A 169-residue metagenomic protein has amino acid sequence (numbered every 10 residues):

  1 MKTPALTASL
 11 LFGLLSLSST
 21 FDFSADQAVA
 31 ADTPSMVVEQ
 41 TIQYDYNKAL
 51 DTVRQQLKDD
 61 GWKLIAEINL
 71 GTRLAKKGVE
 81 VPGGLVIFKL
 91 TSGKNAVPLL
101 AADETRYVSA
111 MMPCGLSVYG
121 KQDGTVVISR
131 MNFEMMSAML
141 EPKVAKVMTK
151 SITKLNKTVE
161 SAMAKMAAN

Functional and structural regions predicted by a protein language model:
M1-P4: Positively charged n-region of N-terminal signal peptides that target proteins for export
A8-D22: Bacterial N-terminal signal peptides
D26-I65, R73, A164: Terminal, regulation- and interaction-focused segments at domain boundaries
I42, I68-L70, S92-K94, Q122 (+1 more regions): A mature extracytoplasmic/lumenal domain signature
A49, V53, L70, S151 (+1 more regions): Stable alpha-helical elements in mature extracytoplasmic
D60-I65, N69-C114: Compact, glycine-rich, soluble single-domain proteins
G115-E141, A145: Beta-strand/loop substructures that line and gate deep hydrophobic ligand-binding cavities in soluble
E134-N169: C-terminal partner/receptor-binding element of secreted or periplasmic proteins
